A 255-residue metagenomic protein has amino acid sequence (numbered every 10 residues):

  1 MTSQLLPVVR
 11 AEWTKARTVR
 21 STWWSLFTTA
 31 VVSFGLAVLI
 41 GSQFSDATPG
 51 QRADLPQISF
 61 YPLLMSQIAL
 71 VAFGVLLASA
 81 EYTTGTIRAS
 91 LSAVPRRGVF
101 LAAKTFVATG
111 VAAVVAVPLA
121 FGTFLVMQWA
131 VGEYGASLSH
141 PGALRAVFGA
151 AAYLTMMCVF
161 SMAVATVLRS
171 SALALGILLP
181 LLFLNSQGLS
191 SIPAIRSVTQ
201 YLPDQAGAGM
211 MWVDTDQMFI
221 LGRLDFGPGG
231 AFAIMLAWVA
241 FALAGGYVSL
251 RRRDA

Functional and structural regions predicted by a protein language model:
M1-V9: Short, membrane-interfacial amphipathic segments enriched in basic
T2-S3, T22-V75, L101-V167, F183-P193 (+2 more regions): Secretory targeting signals
A16-R17, V167-L168: Transmembrane helix irregularities
R20-W23, G98, A172-L173: Residues that define the loop-to-transmembrane-helix transition and helix capping in multi-pass membrane transporters
L26, R88, L101, L175-G176: Hydrophobic/aromatic positions within or immediately flanking transmembrane alpha-helices of multi-pass small-molecule
S42, D46-P49, A80-T83, R196 (+1 more regions): Juxtamembrane transmembrane-helix termini
V71-A93, R97-G98, T105: Transmembrane helix boundary and interhelical loop/hinge segments in multi-pass membrane proteins
A233-A255: Junction motif at the cytosolic side of a transmembrane helix
